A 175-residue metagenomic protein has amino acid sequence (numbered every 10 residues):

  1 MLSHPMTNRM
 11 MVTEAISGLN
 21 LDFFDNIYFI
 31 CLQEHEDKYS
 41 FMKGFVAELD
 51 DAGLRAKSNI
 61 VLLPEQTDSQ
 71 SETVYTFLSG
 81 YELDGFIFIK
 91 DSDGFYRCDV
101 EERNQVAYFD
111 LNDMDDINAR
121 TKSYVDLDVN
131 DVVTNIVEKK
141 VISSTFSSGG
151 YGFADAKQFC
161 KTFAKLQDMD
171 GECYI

Functional and structural regions predicted by a protein language model:
L2-G85: Conserved N-terminal catalytic core of the sugar/cofactor nucleotidyltransferase
R9, K38, R55, K90 (+3 more regions): Arginine residue identity/basic-tract feature
F29-I30, F88-I89, A107: Structural beta-sheet core signal
C31-E34, D91-S92, L111: Structural motif
M42-D51, D91-S92, N104-V106, K122-V125: Generic hydrophobic, helix-prone segments enriched in Leu/Val/Ile
D84-G94: Short beta-strand-to-loop acidic/aromatic patch adjacent to the donor-nucleotide binding site
F95-D170: Conserved core of the sugar-phosphate nucleotidyltransferase
C173-I175: A short, conserved alpha-helix in the catalytic core of glycosyltransferases
